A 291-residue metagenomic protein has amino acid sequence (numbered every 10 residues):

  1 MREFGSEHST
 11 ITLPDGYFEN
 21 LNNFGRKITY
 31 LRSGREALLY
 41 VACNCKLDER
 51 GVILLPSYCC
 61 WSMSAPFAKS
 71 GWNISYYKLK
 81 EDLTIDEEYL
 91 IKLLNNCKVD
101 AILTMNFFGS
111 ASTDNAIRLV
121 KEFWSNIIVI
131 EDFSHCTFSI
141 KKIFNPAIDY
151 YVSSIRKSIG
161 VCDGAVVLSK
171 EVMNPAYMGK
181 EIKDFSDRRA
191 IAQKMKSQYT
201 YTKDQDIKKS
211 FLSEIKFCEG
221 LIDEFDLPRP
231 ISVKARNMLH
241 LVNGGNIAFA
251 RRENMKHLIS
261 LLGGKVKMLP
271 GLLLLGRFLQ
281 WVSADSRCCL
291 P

Functional and structural regions predicted by a protein language model:
M1-E49, C97, D226, K234 (+2 more regions): Conserved PLP-binding active-site segment in aminotransferase class I/II-type PLP enzymes
T12-K27, E36, A42-W124, I130 (+1 more regions): PLP-dependent aminotransferase-like
N22-T29, C59, L103, G179-P291: PLP-dependent aminotransferase class I/II
R35-A37, C59-W61, D82, F107-S110 (+6 more regions): Short, solvent-exposed loop/turn segments at secondary-structure junctions
G71-Y76, I127, A147-V152, G264-M268 (+1 more regions): Active-site regions of enzymes building and remodeling cell-envelope glycoconjugates
T137-N145: Glycine-rich, charge-decorated loop segments at or immediately adjacent to ligand/cofactor-binding or catalytic sites
I148-Y199: Active-site PLP attachment segment
